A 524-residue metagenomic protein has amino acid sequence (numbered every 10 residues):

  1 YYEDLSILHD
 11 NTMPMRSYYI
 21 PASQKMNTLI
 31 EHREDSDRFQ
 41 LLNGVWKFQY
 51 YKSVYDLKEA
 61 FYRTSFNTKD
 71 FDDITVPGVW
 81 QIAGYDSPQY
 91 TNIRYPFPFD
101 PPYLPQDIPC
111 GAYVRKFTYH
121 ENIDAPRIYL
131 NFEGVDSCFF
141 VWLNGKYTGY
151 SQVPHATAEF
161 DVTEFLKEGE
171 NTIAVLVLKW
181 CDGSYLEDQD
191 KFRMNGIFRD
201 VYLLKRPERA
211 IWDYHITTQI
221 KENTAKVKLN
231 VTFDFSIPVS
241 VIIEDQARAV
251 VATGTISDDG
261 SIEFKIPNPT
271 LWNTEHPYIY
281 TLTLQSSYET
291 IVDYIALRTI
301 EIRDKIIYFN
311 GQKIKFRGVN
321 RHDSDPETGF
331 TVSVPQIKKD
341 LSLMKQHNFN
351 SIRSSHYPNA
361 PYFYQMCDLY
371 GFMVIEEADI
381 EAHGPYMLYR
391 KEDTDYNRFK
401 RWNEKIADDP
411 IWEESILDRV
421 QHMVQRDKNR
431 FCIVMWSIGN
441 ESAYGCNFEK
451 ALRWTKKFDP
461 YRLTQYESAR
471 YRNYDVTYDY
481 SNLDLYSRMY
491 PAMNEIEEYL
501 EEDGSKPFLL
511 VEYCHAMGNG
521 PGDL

Functional and structural regions predicted by a protein language model:
Y1-I74: Hydrophobic alpha-helical membrane-insertion signals
Y1-M13, T28, H32-R33, K47-Y51 (+8 more regions): Accessory beta-strand-rich segments of carbohydrate-active enzymes
W46, G145, V201, Y280 (+5 more regions): Conserved, mostly hydrophobic/aromatic
T148-G149, V251, I314: Short hydrophobic beta-strand segments in globular cytosolic domains
E164-E170, N230-R303: Extended acidic/polar, glycine-enriched regions that form or flank non-catalytic beta-rich accessory modules
E208-F235: Surface beta-strand/loop "capping" patches
Y214-T218, L271, T283-M344, Q365: N-terminal carbohydrate-binding accessory modules
K228, S351-L524: Substrate-binding/catalytic cleft of secreted carbohydrate-active enzymes, primarily glycoside hydrolases
